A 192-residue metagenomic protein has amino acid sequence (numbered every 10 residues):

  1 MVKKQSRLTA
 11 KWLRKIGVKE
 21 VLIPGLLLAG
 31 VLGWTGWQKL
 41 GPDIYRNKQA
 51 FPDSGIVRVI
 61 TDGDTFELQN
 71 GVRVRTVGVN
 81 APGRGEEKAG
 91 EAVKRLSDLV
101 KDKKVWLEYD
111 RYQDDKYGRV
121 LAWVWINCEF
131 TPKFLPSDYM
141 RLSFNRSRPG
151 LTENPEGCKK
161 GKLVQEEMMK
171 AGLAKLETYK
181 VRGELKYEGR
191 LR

Functional and structural regions predicted by a protein language model:
V2-R192: Small beta-barrel nucleic-acid-binding modules, primarily SNase/OB-fold domains and secondarily Tudor-like barrels
